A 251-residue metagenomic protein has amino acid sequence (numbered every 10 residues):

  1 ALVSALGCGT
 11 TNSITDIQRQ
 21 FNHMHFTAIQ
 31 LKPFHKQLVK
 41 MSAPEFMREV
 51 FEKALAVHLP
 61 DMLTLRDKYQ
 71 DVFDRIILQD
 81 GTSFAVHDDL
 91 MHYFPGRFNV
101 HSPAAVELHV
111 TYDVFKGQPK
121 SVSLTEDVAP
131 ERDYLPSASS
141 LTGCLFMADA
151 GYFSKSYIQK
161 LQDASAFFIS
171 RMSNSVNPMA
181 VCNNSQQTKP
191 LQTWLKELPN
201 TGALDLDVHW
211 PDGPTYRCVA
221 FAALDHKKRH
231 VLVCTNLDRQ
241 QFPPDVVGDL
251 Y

Functional and structural regions predicted by a protein language model:
A1-I14, A28-I29, K36-M41, E45 (+5 more regions): Single, function-defining residue in the core of a domain
R19-M24: Charge-biased, low-complexity intrinsically disordered regions
H58-L65: Primarily marks folded extracellular/lumenal domains of secretory and cell-surface proteins
P95-G96: Conserved mixed alpha/beta core segments that line enzyme active sites in large multi-domain catalysts
